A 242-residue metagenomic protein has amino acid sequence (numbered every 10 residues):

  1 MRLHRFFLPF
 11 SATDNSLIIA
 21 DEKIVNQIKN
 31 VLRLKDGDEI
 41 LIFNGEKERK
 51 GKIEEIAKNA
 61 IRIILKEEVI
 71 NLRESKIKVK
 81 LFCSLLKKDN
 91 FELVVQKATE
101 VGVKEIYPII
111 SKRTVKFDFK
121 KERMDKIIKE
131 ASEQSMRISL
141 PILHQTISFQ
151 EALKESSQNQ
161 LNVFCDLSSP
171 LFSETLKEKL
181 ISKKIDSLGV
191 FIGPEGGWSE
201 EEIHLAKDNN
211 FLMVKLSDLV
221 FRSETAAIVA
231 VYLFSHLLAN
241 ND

Functional and structural regions predicted by a protein language model:
M1-I70: N-terminal positively charged helical leader segments and presequences
S11, E68, S111-T114, D218-L219: Short, ordered loop/turn segments at secondary-structure junctions
I40, I64, I70, E74-L81 (+1 more regions): Mobile, glycine- and charge-enriched loop segments and immediately flanking short secondary-structure elements within
I40, L140-H144, M213: Generic structural signal for residues in well-ordered beta-strands
L72-F164: RNA substrate-binding interface of SAM-dependent RNA methyltransferases
N162-L205, N209-K215: Active-site/ligand-binding-proximal alpha/beta "capping" segment
E200-D242: Structured adenosyl-cofactor binding patch, chiefly the S-adenosyl-L-methionine
